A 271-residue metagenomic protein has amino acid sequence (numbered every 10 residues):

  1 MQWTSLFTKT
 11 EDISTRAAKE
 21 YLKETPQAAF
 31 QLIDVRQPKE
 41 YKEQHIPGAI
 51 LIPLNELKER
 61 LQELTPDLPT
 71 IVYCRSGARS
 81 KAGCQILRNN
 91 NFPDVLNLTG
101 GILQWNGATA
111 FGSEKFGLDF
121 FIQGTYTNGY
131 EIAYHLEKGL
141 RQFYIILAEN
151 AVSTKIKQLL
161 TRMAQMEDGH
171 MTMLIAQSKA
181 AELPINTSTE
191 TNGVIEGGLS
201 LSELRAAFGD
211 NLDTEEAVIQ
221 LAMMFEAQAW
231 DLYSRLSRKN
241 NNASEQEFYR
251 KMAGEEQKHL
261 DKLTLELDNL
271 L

Functional and structural regions predicted by a protein language model:
M1-Q31, V35-E43, A110, I132: Flexible, polar/low-complexity N-terminal or interdomain linker segments that lie immediately upstream of folded
Y41-P47, L61-L64: Short loop/helix-cap segments at secondary-structure boundaries that form the rim of catalytic
L61-Q104: Catalytic cysteine-centered active loop of the rhodanese-like fold, especially the PTP/DSP P-loop
G107, F111-G117, A180-T214: Carboxylate-rich helix-loop segments that flank metal/cofactor sites and access channels in metalloenzymes
G124-A151, E215-K239: Alpha-helical bundle segments that constitute or directly flank the non-heme di-iron/ferroxidase center
E137-L140, L160-L174, E226-Y233, Y249-L263: Alpha-helical transition-metal enzyme core signature, strongest for iron centers
S153-T154, N242-A243: Short loop-to-helix capping motifs
A164-G197, L263-L270: Conserved alpha-helical segments that form or flank metal/cofactor-binding pockets of metalloenzymes
